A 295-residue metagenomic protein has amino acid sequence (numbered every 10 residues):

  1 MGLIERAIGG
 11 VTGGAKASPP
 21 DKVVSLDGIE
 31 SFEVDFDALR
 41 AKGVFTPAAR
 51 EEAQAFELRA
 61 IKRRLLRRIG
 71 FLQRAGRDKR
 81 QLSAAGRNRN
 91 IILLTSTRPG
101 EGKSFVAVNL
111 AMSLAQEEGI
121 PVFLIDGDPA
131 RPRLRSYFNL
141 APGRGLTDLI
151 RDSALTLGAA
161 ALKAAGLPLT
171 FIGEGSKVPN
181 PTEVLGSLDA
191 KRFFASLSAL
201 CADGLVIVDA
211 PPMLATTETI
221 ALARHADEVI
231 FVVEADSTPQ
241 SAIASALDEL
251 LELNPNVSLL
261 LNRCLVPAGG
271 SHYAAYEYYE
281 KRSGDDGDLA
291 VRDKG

Functional and structural regions predicted by a protein language model:
M1-G295: P-loop NTP-binding module
